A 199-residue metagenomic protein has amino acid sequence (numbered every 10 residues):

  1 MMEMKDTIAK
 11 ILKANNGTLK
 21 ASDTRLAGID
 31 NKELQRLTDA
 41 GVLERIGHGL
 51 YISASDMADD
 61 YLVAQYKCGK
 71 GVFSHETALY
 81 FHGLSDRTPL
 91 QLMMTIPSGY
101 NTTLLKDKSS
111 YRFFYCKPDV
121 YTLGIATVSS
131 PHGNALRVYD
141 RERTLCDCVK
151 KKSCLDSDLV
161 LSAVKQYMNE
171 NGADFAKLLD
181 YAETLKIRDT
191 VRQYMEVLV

Functional and structural regions predicted by a protein language model:
M2, A14, A27-G28, G69: Short alpha-helix boundary/capping motifs
M2-L19: Short amphipathic alpha-helical interface segments
T7, L19-D23, T38, I46 (+1 more regions): Nucleic-acid-binding surface
I11, T24-R25: Residue-level marker of alpha-helix boundaries and capping positions
L26-D39: Short amphipathic alpha-helical interaction segments
